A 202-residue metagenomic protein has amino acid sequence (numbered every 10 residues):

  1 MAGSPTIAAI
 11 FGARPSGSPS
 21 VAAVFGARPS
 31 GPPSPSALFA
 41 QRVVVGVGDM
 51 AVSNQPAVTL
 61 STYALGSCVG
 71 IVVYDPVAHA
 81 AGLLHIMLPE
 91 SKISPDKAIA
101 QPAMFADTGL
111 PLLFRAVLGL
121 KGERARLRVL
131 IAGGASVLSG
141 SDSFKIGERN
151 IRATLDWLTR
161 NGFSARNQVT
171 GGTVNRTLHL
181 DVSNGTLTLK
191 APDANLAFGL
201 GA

Functional and structural regions predicted by a protein language model:
M1-A202: Active-site microenvironment for binding and transforming phosphate-containing groups
